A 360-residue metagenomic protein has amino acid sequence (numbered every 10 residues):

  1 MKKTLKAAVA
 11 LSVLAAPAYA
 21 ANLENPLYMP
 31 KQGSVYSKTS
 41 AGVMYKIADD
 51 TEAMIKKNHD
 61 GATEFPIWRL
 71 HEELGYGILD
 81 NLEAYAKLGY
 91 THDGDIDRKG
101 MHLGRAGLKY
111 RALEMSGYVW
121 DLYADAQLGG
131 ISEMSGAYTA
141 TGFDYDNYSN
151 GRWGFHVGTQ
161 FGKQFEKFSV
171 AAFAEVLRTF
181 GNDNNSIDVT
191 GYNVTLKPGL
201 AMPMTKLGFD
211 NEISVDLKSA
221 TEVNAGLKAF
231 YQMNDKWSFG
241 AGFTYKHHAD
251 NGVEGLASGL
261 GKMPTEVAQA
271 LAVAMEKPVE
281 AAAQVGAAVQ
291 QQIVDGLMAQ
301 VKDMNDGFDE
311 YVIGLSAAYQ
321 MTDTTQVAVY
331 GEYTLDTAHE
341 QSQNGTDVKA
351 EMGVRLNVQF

Functional and structural regions predicted by a protein language model:
A7, A18-E52, K206, D235 (+4 more regions): Outer-membrane beta-barrel biogenesis signature
A41-I47, L88-G94, A112, A126-S132 (+8 more regions): Transmembrane beta-strands of outer-membrane beta-barrel pores
G42-H71, K99, F143-N147, M304 (+1 more regions): Surface-exposed strand-loop-strand hairpins of Gram-negative outer-membrane beta-barrel proteins
A53-G61, M134-D144, N182-I213, N251-M304 (+1 more regions): Solvent-exposed loop segments that connect transmembrane elements
E64-L70, R98-G104, Y118, S149-F155 (+5 more regions): Residues that define the transmembrane beta-barrel architecture of outer-membrane proteins
Y76, D80, Y110-A112, T159-K163 (+5 more regions): Residue-level signature of outer-membrane beta-barrel architecture
N81-A86, M115-W120, K167-A171, T205-F209 (+2 more regions): Repeated loop/turn-to-beta-strand initiation elements of outer-membrane beta-barrel proteins
R105-L108, Y319-Q320, G331, T346-F360: Outer-membrane beta-barrel "beta-signal"
